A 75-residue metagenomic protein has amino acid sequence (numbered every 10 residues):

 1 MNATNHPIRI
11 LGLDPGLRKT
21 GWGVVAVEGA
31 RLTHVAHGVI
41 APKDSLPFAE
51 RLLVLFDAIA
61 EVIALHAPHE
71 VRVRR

Functional and structural regions predicted by a protein language model:
M1-R75: Phosphate- and other anionic-substrate recognition elements at nucleic-acid/protein interfaces
